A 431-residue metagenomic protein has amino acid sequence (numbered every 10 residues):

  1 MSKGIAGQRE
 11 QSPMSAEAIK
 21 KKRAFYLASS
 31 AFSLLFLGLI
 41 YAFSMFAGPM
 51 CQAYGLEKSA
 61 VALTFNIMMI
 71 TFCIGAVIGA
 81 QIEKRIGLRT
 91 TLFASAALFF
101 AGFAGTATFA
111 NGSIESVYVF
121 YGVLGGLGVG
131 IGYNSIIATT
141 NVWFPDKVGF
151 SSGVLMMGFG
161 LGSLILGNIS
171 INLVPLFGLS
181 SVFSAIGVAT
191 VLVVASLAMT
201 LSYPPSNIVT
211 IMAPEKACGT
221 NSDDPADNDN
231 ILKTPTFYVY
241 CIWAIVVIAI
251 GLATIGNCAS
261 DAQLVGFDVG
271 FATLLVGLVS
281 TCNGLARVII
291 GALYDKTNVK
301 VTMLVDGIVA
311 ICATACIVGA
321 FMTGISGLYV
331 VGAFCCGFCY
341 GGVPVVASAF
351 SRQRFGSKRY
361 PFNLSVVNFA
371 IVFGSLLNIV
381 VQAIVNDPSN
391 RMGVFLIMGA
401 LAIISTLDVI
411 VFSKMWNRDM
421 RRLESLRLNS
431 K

Functional and structural regions predicted by a protein language model:
F43-A47, D229-I290: Extracytoplasmic gate region of multi-pass secondary transporters
G75-L88, R287-N298, N386: Helix-to-loop junctions at the C-terminal end of transmembrane segments in multipass secondary transporters
A97-N111, A310-M322: C-terminal ends and interior cores of transmembrane alpha-helices in multi-pass membrane transporters/permeases
E115-I131, I245, L328-G341: Hydrophobic core of transmembrane alpha-helices in multi-pass small-molecule transporters, especially MFS/SLC-type
Y121-M157: Cytoplasmic helix-loop-helix junction between adjacent transmembrane helices in 12-TM secondary transporters
V154, S163, R354-D387: A late C-terminal transmembrane helix in Major Facilitator Superfamily
F159-S206: Helix-loop-helix hairpin linking two adjacent transmembrane segments in secondary transporters
F271, V279-N283, V288-I289, K296-F350: C-terminal transmembrane helical hairpin of 12-TM major facilitator-type secondary transporters
